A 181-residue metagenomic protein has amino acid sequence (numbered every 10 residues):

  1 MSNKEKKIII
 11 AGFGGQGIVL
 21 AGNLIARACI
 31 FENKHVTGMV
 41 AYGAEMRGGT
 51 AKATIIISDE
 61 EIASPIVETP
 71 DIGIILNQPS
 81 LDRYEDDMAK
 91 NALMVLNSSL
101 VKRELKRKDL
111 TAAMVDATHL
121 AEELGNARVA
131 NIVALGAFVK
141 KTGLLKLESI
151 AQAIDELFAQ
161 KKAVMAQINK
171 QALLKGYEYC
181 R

Functional and structural regions predicted by a protein language model:
M1-R181: Active-site cofactor/cluster-binding pocket
